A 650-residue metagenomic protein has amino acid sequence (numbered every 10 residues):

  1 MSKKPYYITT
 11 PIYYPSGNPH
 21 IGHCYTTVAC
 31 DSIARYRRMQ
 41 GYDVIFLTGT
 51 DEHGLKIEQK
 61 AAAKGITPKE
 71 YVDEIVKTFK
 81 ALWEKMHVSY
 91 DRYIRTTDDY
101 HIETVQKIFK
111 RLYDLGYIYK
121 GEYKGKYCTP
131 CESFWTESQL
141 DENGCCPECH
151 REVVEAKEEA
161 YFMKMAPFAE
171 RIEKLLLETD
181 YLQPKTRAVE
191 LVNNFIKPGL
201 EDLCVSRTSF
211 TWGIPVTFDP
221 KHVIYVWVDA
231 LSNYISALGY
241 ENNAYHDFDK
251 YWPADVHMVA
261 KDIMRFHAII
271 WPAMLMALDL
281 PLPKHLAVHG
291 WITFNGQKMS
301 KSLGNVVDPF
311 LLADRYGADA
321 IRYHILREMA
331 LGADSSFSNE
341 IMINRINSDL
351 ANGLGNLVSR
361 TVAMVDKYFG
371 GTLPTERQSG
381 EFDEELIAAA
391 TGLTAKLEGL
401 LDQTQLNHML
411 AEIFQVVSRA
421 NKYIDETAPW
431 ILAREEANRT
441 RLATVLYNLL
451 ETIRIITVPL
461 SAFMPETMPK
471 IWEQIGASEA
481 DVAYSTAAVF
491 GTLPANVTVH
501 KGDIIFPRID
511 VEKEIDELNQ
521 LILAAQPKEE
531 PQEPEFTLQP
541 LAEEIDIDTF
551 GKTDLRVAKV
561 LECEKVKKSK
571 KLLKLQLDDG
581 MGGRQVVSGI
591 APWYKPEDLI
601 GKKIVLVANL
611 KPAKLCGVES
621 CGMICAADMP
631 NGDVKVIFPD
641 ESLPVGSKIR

Functional and structural regions predicted by a protein language model:
M1-S2, Y36-D43, K64, P68 (+8 more regions): Secondary-structure transition/capping motifs at alpha-helix termini and the adjoining loop/turn into the next element
S2-I75, I94-K110, D114, C131 (+5 more regions): N-terminal catalytic cores of NTP/NDP-binding nucleotidyl/phosphoryl-transfer enzymes
S2-T48, Y100-T104, C149, E155-K367 (+1 more regions): Structured secondary-structure scaffolds
I75-D91: A glycine-rich helix N-cap at a beta->alpha junction
L115-A169, E173: Cys/His-rich short segments
K120, K126, E328, A333 (+3 more regions): Helix-rich, typically C-terminal accessory recognition domains appended to large enzymatic cores
I471-T549: Intrinsic disorder at enzyme termini
E530-R650: Phosphate-backbone binding interfaces of nucleic-acid-interacting proteins
